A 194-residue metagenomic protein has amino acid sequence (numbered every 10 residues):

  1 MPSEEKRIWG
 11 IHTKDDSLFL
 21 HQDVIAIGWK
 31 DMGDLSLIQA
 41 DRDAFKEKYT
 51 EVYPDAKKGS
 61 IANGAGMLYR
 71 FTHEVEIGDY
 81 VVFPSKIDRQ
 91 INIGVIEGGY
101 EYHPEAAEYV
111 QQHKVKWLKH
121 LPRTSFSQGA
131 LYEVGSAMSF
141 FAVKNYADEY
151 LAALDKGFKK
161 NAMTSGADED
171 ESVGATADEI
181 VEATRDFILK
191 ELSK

Functional and structural regions predicted by a protein language model:
M1-M67: Compositionally biased, charged N-terminal/linker segments
R7, S125-F158: Intrinsically disordered, low-complexity, charged/polar segments
K14-L18, D88, L121-P122: Conserved nucleotide-binding/hydrolysis micro-motifs of P-loop NTPases
F19-H21, I91-I93, T124-S125: Short helix/loop capping segments that flank catalytic or ligand/cofactor-binding pockets
R42-K116: Structured alpha/beta reader/binder surfaces that contact nucleic acids or chromatin modification marks
E105-V134: Short solvent-exposed strand/turn elements
G157-S165: Low-complexity intrinsically disordered segments
E169-K194: Acidic-basic catalytic patches of nuclease active cores, encompassing PD-(D/E)XK and other metal-cofactor nuclease
